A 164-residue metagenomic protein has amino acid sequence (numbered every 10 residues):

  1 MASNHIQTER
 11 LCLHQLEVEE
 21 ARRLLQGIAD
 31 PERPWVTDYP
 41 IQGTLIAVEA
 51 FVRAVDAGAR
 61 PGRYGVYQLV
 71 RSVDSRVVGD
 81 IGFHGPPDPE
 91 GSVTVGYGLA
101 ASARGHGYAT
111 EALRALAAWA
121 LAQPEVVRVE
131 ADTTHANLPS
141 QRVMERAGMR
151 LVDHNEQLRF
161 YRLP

Functional and structural regions predicted by a protein language model:
M1-T94, L99-S102, A115-W119, Q123 (+2 more regions): GNAT-family acyltransferases
G107-T110: Glycine-rich acyl-CoA binding loop
A131-Q141: Conserved beta-strand-loop-alpha-helix junction that forms the acyl-donor binding cleft
M144: Conserved active-site tyrosine of GNAT-family acetyltransferases
